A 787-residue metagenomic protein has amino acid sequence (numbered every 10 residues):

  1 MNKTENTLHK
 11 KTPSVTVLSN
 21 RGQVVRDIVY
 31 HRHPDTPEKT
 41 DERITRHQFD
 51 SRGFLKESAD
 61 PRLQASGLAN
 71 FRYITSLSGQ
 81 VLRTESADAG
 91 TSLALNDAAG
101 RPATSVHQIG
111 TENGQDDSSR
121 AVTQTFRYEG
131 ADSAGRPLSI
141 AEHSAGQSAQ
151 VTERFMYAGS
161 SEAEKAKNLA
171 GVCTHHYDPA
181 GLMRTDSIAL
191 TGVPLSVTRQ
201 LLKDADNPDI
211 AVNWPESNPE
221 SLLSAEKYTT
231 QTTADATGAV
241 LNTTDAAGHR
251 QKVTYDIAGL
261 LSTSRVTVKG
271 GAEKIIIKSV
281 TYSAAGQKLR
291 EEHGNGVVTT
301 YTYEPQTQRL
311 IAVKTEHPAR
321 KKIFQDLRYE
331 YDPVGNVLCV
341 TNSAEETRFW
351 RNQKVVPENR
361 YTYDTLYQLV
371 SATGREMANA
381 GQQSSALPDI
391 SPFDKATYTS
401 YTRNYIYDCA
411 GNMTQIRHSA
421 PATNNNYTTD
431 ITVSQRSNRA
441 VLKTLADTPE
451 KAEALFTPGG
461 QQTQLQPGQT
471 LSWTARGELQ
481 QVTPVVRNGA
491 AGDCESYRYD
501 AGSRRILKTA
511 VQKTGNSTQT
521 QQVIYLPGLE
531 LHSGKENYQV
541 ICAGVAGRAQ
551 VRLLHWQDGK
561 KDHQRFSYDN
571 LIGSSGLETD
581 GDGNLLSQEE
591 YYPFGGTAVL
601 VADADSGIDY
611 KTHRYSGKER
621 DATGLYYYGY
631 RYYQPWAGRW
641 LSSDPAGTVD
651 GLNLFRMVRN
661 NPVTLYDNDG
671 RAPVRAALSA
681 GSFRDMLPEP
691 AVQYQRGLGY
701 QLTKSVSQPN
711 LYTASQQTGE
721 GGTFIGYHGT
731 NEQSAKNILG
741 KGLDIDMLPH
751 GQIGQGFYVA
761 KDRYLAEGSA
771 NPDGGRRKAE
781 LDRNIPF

Functional and structural regions predicted by a protein language model:
M1-T45, D50-F54, K227-T229, D235-A239: Thioester-forming pentapeptide GCGEQ
R26, T36-A59, T185-S196, Q415 (+3 more regions): Carboxylate/His-rich catalytic cores and anion/metal-binding grooves
P34, Q64-T75, D88, G110-R120 (+5 more regions): Acidic/glycine-rich beta-solenoid
E38-T40, I44-E57, L63-S78, E85 (+2 more regions): Hydrophobic, small-residue-rich alpha-helical packing segments that form membrane-like cores
L202, V212, K560-G629: A motif-centric feature for acidic-aromatic and gly/ser/thr-rich catalytic loops and repeats
G583-L600, D609, G624-L625, Y630 (+1 more regions): Short turn/helix-capping motifs enriched in Asx and small/polar residues
F683, L687-G699, T703-T713, G721-F724 (+4 more regions): Active-site and NAD+-binding cores of ADP-ribose-processing enzymes
L743-F787: ADP-ribosyltransferase catalytic core
